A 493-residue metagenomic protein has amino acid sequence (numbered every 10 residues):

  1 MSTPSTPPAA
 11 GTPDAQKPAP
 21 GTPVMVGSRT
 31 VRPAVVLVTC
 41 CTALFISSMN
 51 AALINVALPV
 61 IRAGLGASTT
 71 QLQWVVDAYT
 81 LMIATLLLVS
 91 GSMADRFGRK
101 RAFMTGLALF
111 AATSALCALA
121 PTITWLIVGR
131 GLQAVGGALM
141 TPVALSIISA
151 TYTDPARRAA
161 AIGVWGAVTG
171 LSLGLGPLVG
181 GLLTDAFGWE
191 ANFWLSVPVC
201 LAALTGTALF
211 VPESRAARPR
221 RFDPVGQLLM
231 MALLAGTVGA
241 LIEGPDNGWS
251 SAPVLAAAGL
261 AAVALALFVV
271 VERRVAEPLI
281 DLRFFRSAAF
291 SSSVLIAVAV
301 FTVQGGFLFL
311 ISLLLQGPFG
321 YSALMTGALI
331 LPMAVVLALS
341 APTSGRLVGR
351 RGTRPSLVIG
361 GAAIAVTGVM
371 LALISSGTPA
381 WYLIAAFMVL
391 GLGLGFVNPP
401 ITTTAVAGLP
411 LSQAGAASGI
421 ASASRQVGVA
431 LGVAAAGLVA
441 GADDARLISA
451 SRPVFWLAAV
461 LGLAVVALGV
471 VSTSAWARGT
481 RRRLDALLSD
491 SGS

Functional and structural regions predicted by a protein language model:
S2-P8, D14-L209, P342-S344, R351 (+3 more regions): Transmembrane-helix bundle of Major Facilitator Superfamily
V31-A34, D154-R158, F210-L228, G248-V254 (+2 more regions): Short loop segments and helix-boundary regions at transmembrane helix junctions of multi-pass inner-membrane proteins
P33-V56, T69, G239, A252-A264 (+2 more regions): 12-transmembrane solute porter fold
T70-Q71, T124-L132, A186-L195, R221-D223 (+3 more regions): Interfacial loop-to-helix junctions that mark the boundaries of transmembrane helices in multi-pass membrane
T85, L139, A232-A235, G306 (+1 more regions): Residue-level signal for the membrane-embedded core of alpha-helical transmembrane segments, especially mid-helix
A94-D95, R99-R101, R157-A159, A216-F222 (+2 more regions): Interfacial helix-loop-helix linkers and transmembrane-helix boundary segments in multi-pass membrane proteins
L145, V197-A216, M231-E243, L260-V275 (+1 more regions): C-terminal membrane-cytosol helix-exit motif in multi-pass small-molecule transporters
D185, W189-L229, A276, R286 (+1 more regions): Conserved aromatic/hydrophobic "specificity hotspots" at molecular recognition or selectivity sites
